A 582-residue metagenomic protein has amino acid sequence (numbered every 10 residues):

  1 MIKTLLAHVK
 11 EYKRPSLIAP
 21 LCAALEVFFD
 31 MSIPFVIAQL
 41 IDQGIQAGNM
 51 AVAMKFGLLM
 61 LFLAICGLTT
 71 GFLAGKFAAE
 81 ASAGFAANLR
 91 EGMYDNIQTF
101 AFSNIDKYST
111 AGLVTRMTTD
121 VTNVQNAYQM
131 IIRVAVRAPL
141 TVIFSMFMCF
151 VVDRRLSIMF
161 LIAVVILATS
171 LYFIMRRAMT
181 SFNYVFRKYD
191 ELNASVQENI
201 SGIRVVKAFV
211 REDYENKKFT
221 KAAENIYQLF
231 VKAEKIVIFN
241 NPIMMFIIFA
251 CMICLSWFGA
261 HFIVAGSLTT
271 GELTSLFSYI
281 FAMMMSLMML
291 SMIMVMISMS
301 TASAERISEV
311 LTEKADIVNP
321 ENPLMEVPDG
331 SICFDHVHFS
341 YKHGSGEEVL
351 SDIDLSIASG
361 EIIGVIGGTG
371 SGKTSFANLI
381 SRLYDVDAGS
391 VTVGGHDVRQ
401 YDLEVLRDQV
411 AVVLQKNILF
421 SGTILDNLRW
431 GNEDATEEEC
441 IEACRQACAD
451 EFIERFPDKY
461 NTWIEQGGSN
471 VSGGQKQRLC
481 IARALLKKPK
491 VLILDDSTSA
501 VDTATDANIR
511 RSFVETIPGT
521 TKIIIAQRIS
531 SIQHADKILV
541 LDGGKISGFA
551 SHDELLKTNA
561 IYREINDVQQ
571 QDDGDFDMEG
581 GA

Functional and structural regions predicted by a protein language model:
M1-E11, L113: A short amphipathic helical element positioned immediately N-terminal to and/or at the very start of a transmembrane
K10-K13, T99-S103, T119-I132, V136 (+6 more regions): An intracellular "coupling" helix at the cytosolic face of ABC transporter transmembrane type-1 domains
R14-S16, C22, L63-S82, Q129 (+6 more regions): Alpha-helical transmembrane segments of multi-pass membrane proteins
S16-L73, F77, F150-R155, G266-T270: Transmembrane helix-loop-helix hairpins at lipid-water interfaces of multipass membrane proteins, especially the type-1
L21, F29-I33, L58, T70 (+4 more regions): Hydrophobic alpha-helical transmembrane segments of ABC transporter permease domains
A47-G48, A83, E91-T115, T119-V121 (+6 more regions): Short intracellular "coupling" helices and adjacent cytoplasmic loop segments at the cytosolic face of multi-pass
G48-M54, L58, M148-I162, K232-E305 (+1 more regions): Helix-loop-helix
E326-A582: ABC-type nucleotide-binding domain
